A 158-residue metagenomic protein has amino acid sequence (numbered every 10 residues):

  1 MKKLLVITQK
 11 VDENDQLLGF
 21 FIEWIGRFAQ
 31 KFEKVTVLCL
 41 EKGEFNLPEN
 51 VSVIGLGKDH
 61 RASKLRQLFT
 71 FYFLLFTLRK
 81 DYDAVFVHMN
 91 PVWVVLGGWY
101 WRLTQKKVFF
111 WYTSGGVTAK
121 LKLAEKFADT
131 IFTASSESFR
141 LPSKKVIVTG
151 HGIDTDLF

Functional and structural regions predicted by a protein language model:
M1-G43: N-terminal subdomain of nucleotide-sugar transferases
K2-I7, A84-M89, G98-G116, D129-T133 (+1 more regions): Active-site proximal beta-strand in glycosyltransferases
Q9, L40, T113, S136 (+1 more regions): Cofactor-binding loop segments of dinucleotide-utilizing enzymes, especially the Rossmann-like FAD- and NAD(P)+-binding
E23-Q30, F76, W99-T104, S114-I131: Membrane-proximal helix-turn-helix segments that form the acceptor-binding/catalytic region of lipid-linked
Q30-Q67, L74: Conserved nucleotide-sugar phosphate-binding/catalytic loop shared by glycosyltransferases and other
F32, N50, Y82, Q105 (+2 more regions): Short, well-ordered alpha-helix to beta-strand connector turns
T36, S52-G57, V117-T118, E125-F158: Donor nucleotide-sugar binding/catalytic pocket of nucleotide-sugar-dependent glycosyltransferases
H60-V87, V92-T104, L123-K126: An amphipathic, basic-hydrophobic alpha-helix
